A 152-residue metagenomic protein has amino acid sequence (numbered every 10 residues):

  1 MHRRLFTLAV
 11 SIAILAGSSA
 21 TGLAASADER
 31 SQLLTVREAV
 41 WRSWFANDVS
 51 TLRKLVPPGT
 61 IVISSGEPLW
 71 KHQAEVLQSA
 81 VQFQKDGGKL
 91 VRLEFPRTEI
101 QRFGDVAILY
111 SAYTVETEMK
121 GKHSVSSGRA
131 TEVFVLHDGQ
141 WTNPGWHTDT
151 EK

Functional and structural regions predicted by a protein language model:
R3-T7: N-terminal export leaders
L8-S11, L15, A20-G59, T142: Short, low-complexity N-terminal intrinsically disordered segments enriched in polar/charged residues
R30-Q32, V49-F103, K122-S126: A solvent-exposed, acidic/Ser-Thr-rich amphipathic alpha-helical stretch
V40, A80, F95-I100, Y113-V115 (+1 more regions): Hydrophobic/aromatic beta-strand elements that line small-molecule binding cavities or substrate pockets in beta-rich
D105-Y113: A short hydrophobic beta-strand element
E116-E118, K152: Sequence/structural signature of outer-membrane beta-barrel proteins
S127-K152: Short beta-strand edge/turn micro-motifs at domain boundaries
